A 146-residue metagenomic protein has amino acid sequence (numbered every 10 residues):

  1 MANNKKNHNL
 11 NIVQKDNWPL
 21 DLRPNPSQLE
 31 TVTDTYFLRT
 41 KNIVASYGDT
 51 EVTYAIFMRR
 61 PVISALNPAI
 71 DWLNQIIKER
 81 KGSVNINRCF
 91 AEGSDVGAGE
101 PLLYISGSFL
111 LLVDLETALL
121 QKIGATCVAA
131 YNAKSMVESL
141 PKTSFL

Functional and structural regions predicted by a protein language model:
M1-L146: Ordered alpha/beta subdomains of enzyme catalytic regions
